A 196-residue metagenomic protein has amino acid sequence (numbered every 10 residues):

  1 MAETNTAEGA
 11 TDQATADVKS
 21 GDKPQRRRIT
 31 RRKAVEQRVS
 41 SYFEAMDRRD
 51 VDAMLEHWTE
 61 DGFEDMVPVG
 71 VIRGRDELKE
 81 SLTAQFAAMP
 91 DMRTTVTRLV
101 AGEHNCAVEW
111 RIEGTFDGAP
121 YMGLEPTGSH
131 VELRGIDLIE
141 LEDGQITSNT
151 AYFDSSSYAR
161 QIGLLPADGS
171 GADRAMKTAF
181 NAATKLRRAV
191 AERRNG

Functional and structural regions predicted by a protein language model:
A2-G196: C-terminal and inter-domain tail/linker signature
